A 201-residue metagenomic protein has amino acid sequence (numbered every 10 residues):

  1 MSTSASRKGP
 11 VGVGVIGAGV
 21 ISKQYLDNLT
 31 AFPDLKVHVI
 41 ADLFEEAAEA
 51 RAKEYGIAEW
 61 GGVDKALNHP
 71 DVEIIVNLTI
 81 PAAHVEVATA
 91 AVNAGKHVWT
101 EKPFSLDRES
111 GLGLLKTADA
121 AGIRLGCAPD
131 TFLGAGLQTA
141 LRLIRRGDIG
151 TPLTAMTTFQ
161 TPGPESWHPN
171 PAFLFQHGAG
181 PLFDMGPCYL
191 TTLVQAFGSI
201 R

Functional and structural regions predicted by a protein language model:
M1-Y55: N-terminal Rossmann-like dinucleotide-binding module
Y25, Y55-T117: Beta-loop-alpha module in the N-terminal Rossmann-like domain of NAD(P)-dependent dehydrogenases, especially those
F32, H69-P70, G134, I200: Acidic-histidine catalytic/liganding microenvironments
V39, E73-I74, T154: Short, Asp-centered acidic motifs that coordinate Mg2+ and/or phosphate in catalytic or ligand-binding sites
G113-T131, G150-A155: Rossmann-fold dehydrogenase core element
T131-R201: Predominantly a Rossmann-like dinucleotide-binding segment in NAD(P)-dependent oxidoreductases
